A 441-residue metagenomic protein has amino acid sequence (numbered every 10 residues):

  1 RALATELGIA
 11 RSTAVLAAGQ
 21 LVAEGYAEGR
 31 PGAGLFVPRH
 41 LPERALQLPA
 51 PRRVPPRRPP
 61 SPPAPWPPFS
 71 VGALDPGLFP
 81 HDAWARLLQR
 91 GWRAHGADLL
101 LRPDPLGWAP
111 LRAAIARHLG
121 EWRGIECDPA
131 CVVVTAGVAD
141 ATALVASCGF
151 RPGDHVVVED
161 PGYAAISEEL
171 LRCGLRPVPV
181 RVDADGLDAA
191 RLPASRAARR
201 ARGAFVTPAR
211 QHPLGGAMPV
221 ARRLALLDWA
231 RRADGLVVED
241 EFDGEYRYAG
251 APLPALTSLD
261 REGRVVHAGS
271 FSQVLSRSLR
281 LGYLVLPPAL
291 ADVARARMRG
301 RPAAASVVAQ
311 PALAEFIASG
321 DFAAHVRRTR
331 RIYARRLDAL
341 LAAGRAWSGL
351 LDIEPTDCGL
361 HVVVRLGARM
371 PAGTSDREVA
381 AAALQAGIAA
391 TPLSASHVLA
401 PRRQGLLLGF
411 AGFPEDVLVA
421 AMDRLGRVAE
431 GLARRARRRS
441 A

Functional and structural regions predicted by a protein language model:
R1-R90, R295, R299-S306, A314-I317 (+8 more regions): N-terminal basic, amphipathic alpha-helical segments
Q20, H155, R176, L236 (+1 more regions): Residue-level detector of anion-binding/catalytic polar loops
L74, P208-H212, Q273, F413: Short glycine-rich anion-binding loops that position phosphate/pyrophosphate groups of nucleotides and phosphorylated
W84, S258-V293, A305-V308: Active-site PLP attachment segment
L88, D98-A233, E245-E262, V266 (+2 more regions): Conserved core of the PLP fold type I
A395-P401: AMP-binding (ANL) adenylation modules
